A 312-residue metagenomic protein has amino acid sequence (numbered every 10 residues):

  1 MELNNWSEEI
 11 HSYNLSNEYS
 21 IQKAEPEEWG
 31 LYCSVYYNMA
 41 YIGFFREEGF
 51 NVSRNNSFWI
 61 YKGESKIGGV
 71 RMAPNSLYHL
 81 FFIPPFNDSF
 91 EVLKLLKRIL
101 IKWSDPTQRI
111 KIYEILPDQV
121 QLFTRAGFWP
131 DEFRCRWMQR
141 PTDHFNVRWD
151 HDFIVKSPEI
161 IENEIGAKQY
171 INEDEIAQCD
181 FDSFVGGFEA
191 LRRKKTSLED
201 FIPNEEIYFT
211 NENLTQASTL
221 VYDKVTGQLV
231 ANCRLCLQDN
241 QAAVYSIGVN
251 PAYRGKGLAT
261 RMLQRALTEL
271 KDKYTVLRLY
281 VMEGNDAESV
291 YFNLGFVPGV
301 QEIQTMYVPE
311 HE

Functional and structural regions predicted by a protein language model:
M1-E9, F86-E164, Q304-Y307: Acyl-donor-binding surface of acyltransferase catalytic domains
M1-L77: Generic N-terminal amphipathic/basic segments
W29-N38, I42-F44, H151-Q238: Flexible, substrate/cofactor-facing loop regions flanked by secondary structure within enzyme catalytic domains
G43-S104, A231-Y245: Conserved donor-binding loop and adjoining core beta-sheet/short helix segment in diverse acyl/aminoacyl transferases
N55, D105-T107, Y274-V276: Short, high-confidence coil segments that cap the C-terminus of an alpha-helix and link into the following beta-strand
D88-K102, V249, G255-T268, F292-N293: Conserved acetyl-CoA-binding loop-helix of GNAT-fold acetyltransferases
I110-Y113, V244, L277-V281: Conserved hydrophobic beta-strand within the GNAT/NAT acetyltransferase core sheet that lines the active-site cleft
I115-F133, T260, E283-V300: Conserved active-site alpha-helix within GNAT-family acetyltransferase domains
